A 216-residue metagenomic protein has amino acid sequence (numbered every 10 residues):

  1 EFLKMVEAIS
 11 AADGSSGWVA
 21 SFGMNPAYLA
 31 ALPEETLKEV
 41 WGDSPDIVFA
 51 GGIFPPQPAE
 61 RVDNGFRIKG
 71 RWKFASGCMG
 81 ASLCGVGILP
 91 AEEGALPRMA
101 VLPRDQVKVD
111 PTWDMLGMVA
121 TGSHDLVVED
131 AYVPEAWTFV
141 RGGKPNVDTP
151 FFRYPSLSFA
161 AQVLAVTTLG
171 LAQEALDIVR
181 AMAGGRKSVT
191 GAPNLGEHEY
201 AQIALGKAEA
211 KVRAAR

Functional and structural regions predicted by a protein language model:
E1-A81: Glycine-rich flavin
M5, I68-G70, V128, A172 (+1 more regions): Buried hydrophobic positions in well-ordered alpha/beta secondary-structure cores of metabolic enzymes
I47-A50, M115-V119: Short Gly/Pro-enriched turn/cap motifs at secondary-structure boundaries
P56-P58, K73-S76, L89-P90, W113-M118: A generic local secondary-structure boundary/capping motif
V62-N64, P90-P97, D105-V107, V133-W137 (+1 more regions): Secondary-structure boundary elements
R71, C78-A81, D110-D114, W137-R141: A short secondary-structure junction signal
R71-V107, G122: DPxDG-like acidic metal-binding loop motif
L116-G117, T121-R213: Glycine-rich beta->alpha junctions and the first turn(s) of the following alpha-helix
